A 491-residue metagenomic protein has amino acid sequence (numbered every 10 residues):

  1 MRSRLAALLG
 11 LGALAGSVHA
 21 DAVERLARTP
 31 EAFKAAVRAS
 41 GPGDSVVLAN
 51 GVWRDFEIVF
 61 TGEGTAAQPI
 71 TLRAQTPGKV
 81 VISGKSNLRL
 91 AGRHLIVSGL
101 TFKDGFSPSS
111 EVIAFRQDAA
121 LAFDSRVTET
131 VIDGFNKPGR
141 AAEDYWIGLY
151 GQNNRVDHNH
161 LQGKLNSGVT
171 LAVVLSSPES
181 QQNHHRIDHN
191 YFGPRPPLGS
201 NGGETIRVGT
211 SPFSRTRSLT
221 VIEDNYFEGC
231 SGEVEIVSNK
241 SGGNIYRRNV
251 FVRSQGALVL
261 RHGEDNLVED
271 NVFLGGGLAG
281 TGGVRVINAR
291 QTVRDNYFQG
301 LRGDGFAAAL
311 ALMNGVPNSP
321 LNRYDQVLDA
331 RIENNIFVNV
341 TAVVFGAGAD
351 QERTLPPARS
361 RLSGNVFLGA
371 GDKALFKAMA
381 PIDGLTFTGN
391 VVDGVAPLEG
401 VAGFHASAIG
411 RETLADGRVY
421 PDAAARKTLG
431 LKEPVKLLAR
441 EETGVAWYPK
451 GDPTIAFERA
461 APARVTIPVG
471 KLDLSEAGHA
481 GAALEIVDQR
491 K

Functional and structural regions predicted by a protein language model:
M1-A7: Bacterial N-terminal signal peptides that target proteins for export
A7-A15: Bacterial N-terminal signal peptides
G16-A20: Sec/Tat signal peptide C-region and signal peptidase I cleavage site
E24-E31, S45-F56, F60-V112, I132-N136: Right-handed parallel beta-helix/beta-spiral solenoid domain characteristic of secreted/periplasmic
F33-V37: Short, conserved alpha-helix that lines the donor NDP-sugar binding/gating region of sugar-transfer enzymes
R54-V59, G84-A91, K103-V127, I132-D416 (+3 more regions): Glycine- and acidic/polar-rich repeat regions and solenoidal domains
L398-K491: Surface beta-loop-beta hairpin patches that serve as ligand-binding interfaces in beta-rich domains
